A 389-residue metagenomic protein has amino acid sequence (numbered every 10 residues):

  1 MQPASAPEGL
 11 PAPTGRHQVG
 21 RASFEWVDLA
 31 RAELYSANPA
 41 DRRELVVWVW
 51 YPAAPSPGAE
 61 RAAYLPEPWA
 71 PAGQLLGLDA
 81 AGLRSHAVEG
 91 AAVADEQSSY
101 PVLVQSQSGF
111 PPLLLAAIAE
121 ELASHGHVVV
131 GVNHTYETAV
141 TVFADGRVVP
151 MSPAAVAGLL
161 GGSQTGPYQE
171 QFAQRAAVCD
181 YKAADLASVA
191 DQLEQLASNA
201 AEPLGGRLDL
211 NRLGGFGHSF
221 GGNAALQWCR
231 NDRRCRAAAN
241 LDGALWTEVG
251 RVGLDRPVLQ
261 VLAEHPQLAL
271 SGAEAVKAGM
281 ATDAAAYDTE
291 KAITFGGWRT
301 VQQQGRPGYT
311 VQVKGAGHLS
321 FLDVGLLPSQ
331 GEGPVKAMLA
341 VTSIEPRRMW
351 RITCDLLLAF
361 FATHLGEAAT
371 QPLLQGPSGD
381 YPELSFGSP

Functional and structural regions predicted by a protein language model:
M1-L103, T342-P346: Domain-level recognition of soluble alpha/beta enzyme cores, biased toward histidine phosphatases/phosphomutases
A4-P11, Q18-G20, L29, A54-P55 (+2 more regions): Alpha/beta-hydrolase-fold serine-hydrolase catalytic core, especially in secreted/extracellular enzymes
S36, G58-A63, L114-I118, V140-D145 (+4 more regions): Short, solvent-exposed loop/turn and secondary-structure capping segments
P52-S56, P68-W69, L114-Q164, T310 (+1 more regions): Active-site machinery of serine-nucleophile hydrolases
P57, R84-V142, L268-L270: Short substrate-entry loop that stabilizes the transition state in hydrolases
A139-L210: Alpha/beta-hydrolase active-site loop
V189-L254: Primarily recognizes the serine-hydrolase "nucleophile elbow" in alpha/beta-hydrolase and SGNH/GDSL folds
R236-H318: The feature captures the conserved acid-bearing segment of alpha/beta-hydrolase catalytic domains
